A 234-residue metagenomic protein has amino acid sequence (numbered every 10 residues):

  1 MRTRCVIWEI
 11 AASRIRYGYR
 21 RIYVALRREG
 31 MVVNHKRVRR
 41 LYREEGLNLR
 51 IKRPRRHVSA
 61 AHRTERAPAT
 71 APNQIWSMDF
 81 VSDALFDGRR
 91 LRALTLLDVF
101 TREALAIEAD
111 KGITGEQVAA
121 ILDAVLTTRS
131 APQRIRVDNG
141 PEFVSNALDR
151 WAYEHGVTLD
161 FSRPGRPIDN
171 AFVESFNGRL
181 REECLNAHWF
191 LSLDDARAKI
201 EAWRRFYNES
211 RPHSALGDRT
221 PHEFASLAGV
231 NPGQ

Functional and structural regions predicted by a protein language model:
M1-Q234: Charged DNA-binding/catalytic regions of mobile-element recombinases
